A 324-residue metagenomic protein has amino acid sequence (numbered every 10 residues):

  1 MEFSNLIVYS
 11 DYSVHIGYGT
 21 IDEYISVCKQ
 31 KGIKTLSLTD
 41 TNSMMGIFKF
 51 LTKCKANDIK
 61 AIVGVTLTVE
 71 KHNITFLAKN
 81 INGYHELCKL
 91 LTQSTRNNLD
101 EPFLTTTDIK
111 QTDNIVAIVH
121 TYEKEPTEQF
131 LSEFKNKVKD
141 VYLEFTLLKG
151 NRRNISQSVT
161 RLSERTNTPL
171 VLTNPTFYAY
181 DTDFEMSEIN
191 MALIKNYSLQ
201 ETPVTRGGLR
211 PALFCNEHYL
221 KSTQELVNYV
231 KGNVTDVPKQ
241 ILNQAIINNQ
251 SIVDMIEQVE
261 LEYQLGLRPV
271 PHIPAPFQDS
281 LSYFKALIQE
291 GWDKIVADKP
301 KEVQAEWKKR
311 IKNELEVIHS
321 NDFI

Functional and structural regions predicted by a protein language model:
M1-I324: Phosphodiester-processing cores and adjacent nucleic acid-binding clamps
